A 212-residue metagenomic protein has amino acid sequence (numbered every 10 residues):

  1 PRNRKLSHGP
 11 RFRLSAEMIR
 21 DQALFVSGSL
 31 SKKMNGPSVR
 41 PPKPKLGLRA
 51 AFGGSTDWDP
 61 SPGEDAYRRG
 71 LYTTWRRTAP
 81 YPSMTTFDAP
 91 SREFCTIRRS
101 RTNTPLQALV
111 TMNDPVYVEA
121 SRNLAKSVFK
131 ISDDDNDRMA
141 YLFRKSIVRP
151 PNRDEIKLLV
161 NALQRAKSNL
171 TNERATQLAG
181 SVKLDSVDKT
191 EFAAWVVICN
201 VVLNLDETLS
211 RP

Functional and structural regions predicted by a protein language model:
P1-D137, S186-P212: An acidic, gly/pro-interrupted, aromatic-rich
V128-C199: C-terminal structured "cap/appendage" subdomains that terminate the fold
